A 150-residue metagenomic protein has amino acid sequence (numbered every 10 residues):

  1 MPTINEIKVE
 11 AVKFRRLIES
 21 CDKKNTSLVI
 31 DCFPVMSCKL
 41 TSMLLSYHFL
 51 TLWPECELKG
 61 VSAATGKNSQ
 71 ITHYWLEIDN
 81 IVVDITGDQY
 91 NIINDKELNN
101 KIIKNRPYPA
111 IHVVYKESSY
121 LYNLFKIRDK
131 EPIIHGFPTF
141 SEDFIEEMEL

Functional and structural regions predicted by a protein language model:
M1-L150: A structural boundary/capping signal
